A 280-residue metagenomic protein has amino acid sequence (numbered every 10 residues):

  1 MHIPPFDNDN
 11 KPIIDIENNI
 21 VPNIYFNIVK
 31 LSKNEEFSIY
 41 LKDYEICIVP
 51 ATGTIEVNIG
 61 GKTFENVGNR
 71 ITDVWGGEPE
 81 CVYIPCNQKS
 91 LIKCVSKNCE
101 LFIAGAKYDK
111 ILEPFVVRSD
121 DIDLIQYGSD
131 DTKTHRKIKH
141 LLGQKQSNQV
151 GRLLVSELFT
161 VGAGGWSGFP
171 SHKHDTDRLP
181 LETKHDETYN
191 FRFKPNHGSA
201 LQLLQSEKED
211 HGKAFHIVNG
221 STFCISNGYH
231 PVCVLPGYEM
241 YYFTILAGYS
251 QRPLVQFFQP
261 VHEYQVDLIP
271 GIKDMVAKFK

Functional and structural regions predicted by a protein language model:
M1-L41, E45-E56, D267, D274-K278: Hydrophobic, proline/glycine-rich low-complexity stretches
D7-S38, H135-T188: A short glycine-rich, His/Asp/Glu-containing loop-to-beta-strand
I28, K33-C94: Extended, compositionally biased flexible segments
K42-N66, A163-G164, D175-S221, C233: Glycine- and acidic-residue-biased ligand/ion/polar-headgroup-sensing regions
W75-V95, A106, H216-G237: Conserved metal-binding segment of the jelly-roll/cupin
C86, C94-S96, I103-K107, L142-K145 (+4 more regions): Short, structured patches in soluble enzyme cores that scaffold and shape functional sites
N98-I138, F243-K280: Double-stranded beta-helix
H197-K280: Acidic/histidine-enriched, beta-strand-rich ligand/metal-binding domains
